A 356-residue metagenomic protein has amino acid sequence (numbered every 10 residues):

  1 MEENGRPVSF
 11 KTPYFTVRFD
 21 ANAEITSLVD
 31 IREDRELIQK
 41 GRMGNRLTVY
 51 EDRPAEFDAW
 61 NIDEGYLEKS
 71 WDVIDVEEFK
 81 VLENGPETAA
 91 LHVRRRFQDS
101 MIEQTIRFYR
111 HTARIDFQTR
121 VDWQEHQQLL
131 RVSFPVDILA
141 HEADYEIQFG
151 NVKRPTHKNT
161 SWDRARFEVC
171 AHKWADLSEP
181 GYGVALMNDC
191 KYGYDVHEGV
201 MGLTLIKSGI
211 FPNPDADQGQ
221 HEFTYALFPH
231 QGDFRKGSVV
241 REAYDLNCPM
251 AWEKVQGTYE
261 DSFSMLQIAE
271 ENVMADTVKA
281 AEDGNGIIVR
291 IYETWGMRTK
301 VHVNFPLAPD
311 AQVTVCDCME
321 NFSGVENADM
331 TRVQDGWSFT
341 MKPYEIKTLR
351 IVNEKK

Functional and structural regions predicted by a protein language model:
M1-K356: C-terminal (or distal) subdomains of carbohydrate-active enzymes
